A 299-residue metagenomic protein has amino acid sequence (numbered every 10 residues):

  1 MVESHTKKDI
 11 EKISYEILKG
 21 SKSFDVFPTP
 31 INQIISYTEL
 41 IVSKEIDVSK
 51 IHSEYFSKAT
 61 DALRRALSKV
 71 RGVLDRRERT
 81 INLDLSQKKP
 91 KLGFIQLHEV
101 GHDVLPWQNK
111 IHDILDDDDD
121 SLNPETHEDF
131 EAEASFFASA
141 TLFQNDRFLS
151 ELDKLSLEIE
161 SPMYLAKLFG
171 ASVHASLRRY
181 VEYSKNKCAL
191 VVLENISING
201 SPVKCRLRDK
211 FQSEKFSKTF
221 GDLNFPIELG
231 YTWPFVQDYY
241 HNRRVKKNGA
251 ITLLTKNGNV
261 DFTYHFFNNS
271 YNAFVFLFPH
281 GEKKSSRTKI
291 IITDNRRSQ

Functional and structural regions predicted by a protein language model:
M1-Q299: Active-site hotspot residues in diverse enzymes, especially metal/ion-binding acidic/histidine motifs
